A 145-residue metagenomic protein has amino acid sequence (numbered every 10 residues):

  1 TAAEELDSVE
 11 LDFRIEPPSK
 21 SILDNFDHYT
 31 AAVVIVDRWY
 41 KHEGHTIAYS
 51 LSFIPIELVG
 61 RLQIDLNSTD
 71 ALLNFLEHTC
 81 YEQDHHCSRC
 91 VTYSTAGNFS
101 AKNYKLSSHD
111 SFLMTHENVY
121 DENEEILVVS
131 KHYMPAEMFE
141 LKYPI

Functional and structural regions predicted by a protein language model:
T1-A3: Short linear motifs at protein or domain termini
E5-I145: C-terminal all-alpha effector/ligand-binding and dimerization domain of prokaryotic HTH-type transcriptional repressors
